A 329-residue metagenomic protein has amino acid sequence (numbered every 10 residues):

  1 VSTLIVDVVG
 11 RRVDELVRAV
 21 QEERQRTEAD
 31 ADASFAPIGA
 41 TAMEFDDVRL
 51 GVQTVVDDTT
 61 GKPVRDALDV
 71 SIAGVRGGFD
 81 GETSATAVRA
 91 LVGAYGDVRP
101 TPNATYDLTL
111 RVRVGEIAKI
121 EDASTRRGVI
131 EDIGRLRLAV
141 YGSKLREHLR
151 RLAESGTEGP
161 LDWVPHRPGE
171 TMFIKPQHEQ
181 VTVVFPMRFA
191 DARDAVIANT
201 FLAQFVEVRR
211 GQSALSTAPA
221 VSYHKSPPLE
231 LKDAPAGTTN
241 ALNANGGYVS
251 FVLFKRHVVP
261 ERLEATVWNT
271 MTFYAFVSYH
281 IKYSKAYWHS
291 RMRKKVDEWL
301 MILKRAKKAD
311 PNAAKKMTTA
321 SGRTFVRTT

Functional and structural regions predicted by a protein language model:
V1-V184: Charge-rich, low-complexity N-terminal segments
A73-Y106, H148-G156, V184-V252: Short, internal acidic amphipathic alpha-helical interface segments that mediate docking to partner proteins
E82, A195-V196, P260-V267: Ordered, soluble secondary-structure elements with a strong preference for glycine-centered loop motifs and nearby
A90-A94, A139, S143, Q204 (+4 more regions): Conserved short hydrophobic interaction patches
S124, G128, V258-A265: Conserved aromatic-histidine-acidic binding/catalytic patches
G237-L253, E261, A265-M271, A275-V277: Short, well-structured beta-strand
A265-W268, T272-K308: Mixed-charge, glycine-accented linear interaction segment located at domain edges/termini
K295-T329: Acidic, Ser/Thr-rich low-complexity intrinsically disordered segments
